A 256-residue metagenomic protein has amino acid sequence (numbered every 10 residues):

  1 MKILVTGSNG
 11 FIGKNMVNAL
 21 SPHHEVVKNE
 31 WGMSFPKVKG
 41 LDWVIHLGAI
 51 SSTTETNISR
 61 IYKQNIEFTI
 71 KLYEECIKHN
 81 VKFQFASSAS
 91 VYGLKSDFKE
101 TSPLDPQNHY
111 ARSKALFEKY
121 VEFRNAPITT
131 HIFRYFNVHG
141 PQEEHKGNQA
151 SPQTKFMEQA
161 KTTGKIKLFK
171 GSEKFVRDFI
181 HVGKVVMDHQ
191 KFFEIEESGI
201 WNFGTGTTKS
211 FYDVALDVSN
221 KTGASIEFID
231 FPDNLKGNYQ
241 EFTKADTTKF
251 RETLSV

Functional and structural regions predicted by a protein language model:
I3-P22: N-terminal Rossmann NAD(P)H-binding glycine-rich loop of SDR-like oxidoreductase domains
T6, V44-G48, F83-A89, F133-Y135: SDR active-site strand-loop-helix element
E25-K37: Adenosine-cofactor binding site in Rossmann-like domains, unifying the SAM/SAH pocket of S-adenosylmethionine-dependent
S34-Q64, E75: NAD(P)H-binding glycine-rich loop region in Rossmannoid oxidoreductase-like domains and their noncatalytic homologs
N65, Y110, K114: Active-site YXXXK catalytic motif of short-chain dehydrogenase/reductase
I70-H109, H131: Conserved Rossmann-fold NAD(P)-dependent oxidoreductase catalytic core, especially the SDR/UDP-sugar
K119-V176, V182-M187, V218: NAD(P)-dependent short-chain dehydrogenase/reductase
T162-V256: C-terminal substrate-binding subdomain of Rossmann-fold SDR/epimerase-dehydratase oxidoreductases
